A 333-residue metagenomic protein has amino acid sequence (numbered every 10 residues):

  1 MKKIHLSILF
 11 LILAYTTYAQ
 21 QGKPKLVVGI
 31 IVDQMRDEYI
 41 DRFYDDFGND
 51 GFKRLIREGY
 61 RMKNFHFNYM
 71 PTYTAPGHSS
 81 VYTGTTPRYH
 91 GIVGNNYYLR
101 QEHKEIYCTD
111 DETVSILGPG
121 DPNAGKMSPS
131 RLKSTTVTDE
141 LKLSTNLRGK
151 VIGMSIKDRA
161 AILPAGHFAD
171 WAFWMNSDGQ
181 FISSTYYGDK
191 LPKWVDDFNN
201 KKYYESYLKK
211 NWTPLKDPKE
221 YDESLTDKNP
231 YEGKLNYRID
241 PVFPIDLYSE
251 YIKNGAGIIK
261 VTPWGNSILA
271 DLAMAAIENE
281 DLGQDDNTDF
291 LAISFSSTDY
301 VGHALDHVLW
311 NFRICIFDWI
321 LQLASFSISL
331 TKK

Functional and structural regions predicted by a protein language model:
M1-K23: Bacterial Sec-dependent N-terminal signal peptides
K23-V28, E58-M62, Y89, N146-V151 (+1 more regions): Loop/turn elements at helix/coil->beta-strand transitions in domains of secreted/extracellular proteins
R36-R42, F65-F67, P122-P129, A256-P263 (+1 more regions): Second-shell loop/turn segments in exported
I40-Y89, K150-M154: Short, structured active-site-proximal loop/turn typified by the sulfatase FGly-forming signature C/S-X-P-X-R
T86, G94-D286, S296-H303: His/Asp/Glu-rich, glycine-adjacent segments that coordinate divalent cations and/or stabilize oxyanion chemistry on
V301, V308, A324-S325: Terminal, contiguous helix-loop blocks that mediate binding/assembly
D318-K333: Metal-dependent active-site segment of extracytoplasmic phospho-/sulfohydrolases and closely related
